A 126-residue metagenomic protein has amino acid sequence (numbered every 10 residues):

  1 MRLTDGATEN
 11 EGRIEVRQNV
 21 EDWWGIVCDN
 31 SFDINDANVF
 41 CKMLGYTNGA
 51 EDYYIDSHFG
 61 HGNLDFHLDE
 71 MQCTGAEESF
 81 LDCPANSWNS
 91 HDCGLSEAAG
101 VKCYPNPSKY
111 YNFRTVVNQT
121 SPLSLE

Functional and structural regions predicted by a protein language model:
M1-E126: Typically disulfide-stabilized, N-glycosylated extracellular/lumenal ectodomains of secreted and cell-surface proteins
